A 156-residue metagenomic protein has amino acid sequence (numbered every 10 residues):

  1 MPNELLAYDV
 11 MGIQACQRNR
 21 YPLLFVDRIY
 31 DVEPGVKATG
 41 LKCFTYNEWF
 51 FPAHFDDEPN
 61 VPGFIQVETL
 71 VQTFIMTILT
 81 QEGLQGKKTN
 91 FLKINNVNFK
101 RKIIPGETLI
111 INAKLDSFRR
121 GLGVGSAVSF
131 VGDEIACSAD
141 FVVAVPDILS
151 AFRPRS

Functional and structural regions predicted by a protein language model:
M1-A7, T73-I110, A136-P146: Hydrophobic beta-strand-centered segment that forms part of the acyl-chain substrate-binding groove
M1-N60, K87, I104, R119 (+3 more regions): Non-catalytic linker/capping segments at the edges of enzyme domains
Q14-Q17, Q66, Q72, Q81 (+1 more regions): Residue-identity detector for glutamine
I29, I94-G132: Hydrophobic beta-sheet segments that form the core/acyl-binding groove of ACP/CoA-dependent acyl-chain-processing
A38-G40, I111-N112, G125-A127, C137-A139: Hydrophobic residues positioned within well-ordered beta-strands of beta-sheet architectures
P52-P62, Q66-M76, F91: Compact, glycine-rich, soluble single-domain proteins
